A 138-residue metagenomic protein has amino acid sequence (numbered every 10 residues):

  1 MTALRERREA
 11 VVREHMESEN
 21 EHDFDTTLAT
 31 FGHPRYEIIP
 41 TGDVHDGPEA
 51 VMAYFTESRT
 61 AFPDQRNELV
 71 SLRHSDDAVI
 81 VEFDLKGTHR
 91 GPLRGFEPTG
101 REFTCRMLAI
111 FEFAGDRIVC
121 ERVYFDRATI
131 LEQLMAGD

Functional and structural regions predicted by a protein language model:
M1-D138: C-terminal and inter-domain tail/linker signature
